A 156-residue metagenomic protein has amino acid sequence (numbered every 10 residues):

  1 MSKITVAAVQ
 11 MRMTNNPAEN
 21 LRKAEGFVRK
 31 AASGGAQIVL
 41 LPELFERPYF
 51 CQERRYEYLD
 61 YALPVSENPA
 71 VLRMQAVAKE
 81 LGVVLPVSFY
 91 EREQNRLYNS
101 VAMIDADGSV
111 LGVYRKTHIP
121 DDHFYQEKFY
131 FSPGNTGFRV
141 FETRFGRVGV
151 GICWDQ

Functional and structural regions predicted by a protein language model:
S2-V6: Extreme N-terminal starter segment of soluble prokaryotic enzymes
A7, V84-P86, G149: Structural detector of well-ordered beta-strand residues that form the stable sheet scaffold of enzyme domains
A8, L41, C153: Generic enzyme active-site microenvironment
Q10-N15: Short polar catalytic/cofactor-binding loops
P17, G26-D107, V113: Cys-nucleophile CN-hydrolase/nitrilase-fold catalytic domain and related Cys-dependent amidase chemistry that acts on
N20: Substrate/cofactor-recognition hotspot
L63, A76, R92-Q156: Active-site catalytic loop in hydrolytic enzyme cores
